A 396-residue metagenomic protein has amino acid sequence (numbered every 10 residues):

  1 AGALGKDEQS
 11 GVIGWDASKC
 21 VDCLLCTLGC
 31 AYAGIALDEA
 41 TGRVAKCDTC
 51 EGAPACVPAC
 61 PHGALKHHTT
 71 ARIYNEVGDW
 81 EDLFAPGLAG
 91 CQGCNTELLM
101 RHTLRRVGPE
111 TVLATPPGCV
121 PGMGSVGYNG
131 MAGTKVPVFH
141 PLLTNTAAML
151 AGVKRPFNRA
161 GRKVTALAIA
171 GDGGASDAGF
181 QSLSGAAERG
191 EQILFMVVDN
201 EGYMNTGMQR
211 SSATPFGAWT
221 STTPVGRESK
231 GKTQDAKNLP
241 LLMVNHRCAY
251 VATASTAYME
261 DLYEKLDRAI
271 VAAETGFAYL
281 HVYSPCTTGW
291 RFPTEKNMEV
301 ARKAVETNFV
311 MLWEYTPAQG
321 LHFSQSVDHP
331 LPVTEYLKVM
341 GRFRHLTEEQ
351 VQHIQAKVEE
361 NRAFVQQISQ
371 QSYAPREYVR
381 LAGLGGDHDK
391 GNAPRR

Functional and structural regions predicted by a protein language model:
A1-V21, L25-G42, D48, P54-N75: Iron-sulfur cluster-binding cysteine motifs and their immediate structural context in ferredoxin-like electron-transfer
K6, L37, V112-P116, A168 (+3 more regions): General beta-strand structural signal in soluble alpha/beta enzymes
K19, G118-P121, A170-A175, D199-Y203 (+1 more regions): Acidic, glycine-rich active-site loops and adjacent beta-strand->loop/helix elements that engage anionic groups
G29, A59, H102-R105, G185 (+2 more regions): Hydrophobic/aromatic ligand-binding patch that stacks against planar heteroaromatic rings of cofactors or nucleotides
R72-F195, M208, S212-A218, K232 (+1 more regions): Cofactor-binding active-site loop characterized by glycine-rich and histidine/acidic residues
Y74-W80, G87, R162-K163, S212-R268 (+1 more regions): Conserved thiamine diphosphate
M123, M204-N205, E260-L262, T287-R291: Short acidic/glycine-rich loop or secondary-structure boundary segments that cap or lie
K265-R396: Glycine/aspartate-rich loop-and-adjacent alpha/beta segment that forms the canonical ThDP
